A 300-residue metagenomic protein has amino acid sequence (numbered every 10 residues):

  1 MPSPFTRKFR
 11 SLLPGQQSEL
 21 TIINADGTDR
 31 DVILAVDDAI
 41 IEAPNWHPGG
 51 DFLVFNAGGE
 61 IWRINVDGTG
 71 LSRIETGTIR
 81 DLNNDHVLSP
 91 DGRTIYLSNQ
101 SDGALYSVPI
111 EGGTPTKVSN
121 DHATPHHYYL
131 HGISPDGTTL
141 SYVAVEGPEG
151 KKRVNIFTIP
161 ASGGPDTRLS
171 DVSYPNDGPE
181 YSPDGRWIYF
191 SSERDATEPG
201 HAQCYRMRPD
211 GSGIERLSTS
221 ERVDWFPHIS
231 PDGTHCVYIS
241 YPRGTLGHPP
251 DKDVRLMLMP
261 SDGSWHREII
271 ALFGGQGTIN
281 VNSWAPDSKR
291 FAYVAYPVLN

Functional and structural regions predicted by a protein language model:
M1-N300: Sequence signature of WD/YWTD-type beta-propeller architectures
